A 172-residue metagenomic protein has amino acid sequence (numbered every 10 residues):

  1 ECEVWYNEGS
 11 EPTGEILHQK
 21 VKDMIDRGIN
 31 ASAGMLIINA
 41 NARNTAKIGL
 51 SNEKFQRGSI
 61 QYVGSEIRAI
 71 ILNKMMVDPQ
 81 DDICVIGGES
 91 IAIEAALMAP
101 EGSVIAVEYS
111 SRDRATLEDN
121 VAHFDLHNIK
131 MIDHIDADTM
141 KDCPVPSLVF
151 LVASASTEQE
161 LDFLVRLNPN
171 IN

Functional and structural regions predicted by a protein language model:
E1-G58: A contiguous loop/helix-start segment that scaffolds small-molecule binding in enzyme catalytic cores
N7, I86, V107-E108: The conserved SAM/SAH-binding core of class I Rossmann-like methyltransferase domains, concentrating on the hydrophobic
G64-Q80: Conserved alpha-helix/loop element of class I SAM-dependent methyltransferases that forms part of the SAM/SAH-binding
Q80-E89: Conserved class I S-adenosyl-L-methionine
E89-E101: Conserved SAM-binding loop of SAM-dependent methyltransferases across substrates and taxa, primarily the Class I
E101-V107: Short beta-strand element of Class I
V107-L148, S156-Q159: S-adenosyl-L-methionine
L161-N172: A short glycine-rich, Lys/Arg-flanked "PGG" loop and its adjoining helix->strand segment in the class I
